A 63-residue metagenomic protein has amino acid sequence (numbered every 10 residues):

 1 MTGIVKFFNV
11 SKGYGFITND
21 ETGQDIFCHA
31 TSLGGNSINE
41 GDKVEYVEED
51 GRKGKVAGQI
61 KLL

Functional and structural regions predicted by a protein language model:
M1-F8: Structural detector for short beta-strands of small beta-barrel domains
K12-I17: Short aromatic-glycine-enriched beta-strand elements
Q24-N36: Beta-strand/loop nucleic-acid-binding surfaces
L33-E45: Short nucleic-acid-contacting surface segments enriched for D/E, G, S/T with interspersed K/R
E49-L63: OB-fold/S1-family single-stranded nucleic acid-binding modules
